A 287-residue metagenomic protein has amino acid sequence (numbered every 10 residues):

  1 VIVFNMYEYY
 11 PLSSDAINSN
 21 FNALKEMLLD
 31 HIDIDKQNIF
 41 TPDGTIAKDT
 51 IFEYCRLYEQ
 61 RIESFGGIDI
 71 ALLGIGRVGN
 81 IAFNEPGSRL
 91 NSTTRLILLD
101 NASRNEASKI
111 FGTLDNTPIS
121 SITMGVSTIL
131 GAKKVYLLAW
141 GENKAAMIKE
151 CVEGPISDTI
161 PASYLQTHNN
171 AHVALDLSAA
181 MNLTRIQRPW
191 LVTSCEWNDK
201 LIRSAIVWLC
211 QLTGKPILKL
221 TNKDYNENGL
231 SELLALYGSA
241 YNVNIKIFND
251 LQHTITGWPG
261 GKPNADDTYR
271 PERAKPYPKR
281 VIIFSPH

Functional and structural regions predicted by a protein language model:
V1, N20-N22, E26, E85-L96 (+1 more regions): A glycine- and small-aliphatic-rich helix-loop capping segment at beta-alpha/alpha-beta transitions that lines
I2-I70, T193-L201, A205, T213-G214: Ligand-binding beta-strand-loop-alpha-helix segment within the catalytic cores of soluble metabolic enzymes
N5, P42, L72-I75, L137-W140 (+2 more regions): Short beta-strand segments
Y9, I75-N80, P86, E142-N143 (+1 more regions): Short glycine-rich anion-binding loops that position phosphate/pyrophosphate groups of nucleotides and phosphorylated
I51-E53, A82-S88, S92-T94, M147-C151 (+1 more regions): A short secondary-structure junction signal
F65-S92: Glycine-rich phosphate-binding loop
A82-M124: Class I SAM-dependent methyltransferase SAM-binding "motif I" and its flanking Rossmann-like core
S127, G131-G261: ATP/nucleoside-binding phosphotransfer catalytic cores, i.e., glycine-rich phosphate-binding loops
